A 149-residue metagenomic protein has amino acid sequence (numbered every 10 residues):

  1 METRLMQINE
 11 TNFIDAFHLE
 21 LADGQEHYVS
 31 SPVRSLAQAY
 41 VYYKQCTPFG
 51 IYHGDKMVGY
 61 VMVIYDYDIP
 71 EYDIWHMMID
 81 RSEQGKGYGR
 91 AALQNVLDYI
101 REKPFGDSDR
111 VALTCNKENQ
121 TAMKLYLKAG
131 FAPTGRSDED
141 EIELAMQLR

Functional and structural regions predicted by a protein language model:
M1-M6, L148-R149: Short, Lys/Arg-enriched, disordered terminal segments
E2, E71, R110-A112: Residues at or immediately flanking beta-strands
R4-H76, D80-S82, L93, Y99-F105 (+1 more regions): Acetyl-CoA-dependent GNAT
I64, A112-T114, T134, A145: Solvent-exposed beta-strand sheet faces enriched in polar/charged residues
D80-K86, K117-E118: Active-site acidic-Proline motif in GNAT/NAT acetyltransferases
G87, F105, G130: Short glycine-rich hinge loops at helix-strand junctions in the catalytic core of two-component histidine kinases
R90, K117-T134: Conserved active-site alpha-helix within GNAT-family acetyltransferase domains
D107-M123, E139-I142, R149: Conserved beta-strand-loop-alpha-helix junction that forms the acyl-donor binding cleft
